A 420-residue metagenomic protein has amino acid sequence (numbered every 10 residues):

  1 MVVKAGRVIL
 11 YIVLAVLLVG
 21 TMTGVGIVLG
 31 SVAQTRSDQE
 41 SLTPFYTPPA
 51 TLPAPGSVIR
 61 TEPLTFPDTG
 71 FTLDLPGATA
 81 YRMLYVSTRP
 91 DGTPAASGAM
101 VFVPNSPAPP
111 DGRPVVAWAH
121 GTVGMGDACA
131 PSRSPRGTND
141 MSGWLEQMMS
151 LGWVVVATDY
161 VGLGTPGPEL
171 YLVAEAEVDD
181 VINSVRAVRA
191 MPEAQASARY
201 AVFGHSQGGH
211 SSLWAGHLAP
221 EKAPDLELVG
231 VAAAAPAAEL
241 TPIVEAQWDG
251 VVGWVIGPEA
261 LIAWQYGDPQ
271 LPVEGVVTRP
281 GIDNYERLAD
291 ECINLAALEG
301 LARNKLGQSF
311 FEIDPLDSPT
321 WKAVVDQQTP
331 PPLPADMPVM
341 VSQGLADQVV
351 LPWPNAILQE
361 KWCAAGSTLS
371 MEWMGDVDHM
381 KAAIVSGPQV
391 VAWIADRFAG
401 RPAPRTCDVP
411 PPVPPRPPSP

Functional and structural regions predicted by a protein language model:
R7-L14, G20-A108: Catalytic-loop region of hydrolases
R89-L151: Short, surface-exposed "cap/lid" segments of acyl-processing enzymes
A99, A215, M337-V339, L351-K361: Short alpha-helix in the alpha/beta-hydrolase fold that links the catalytic acid
G143-W144, S150, Y171-P192: Alpha/beta-hydrolase active-site loop
R186-I256: Primarily recognizes the serine-hydrolase "nucleophile elbow" in alpha/beta-hydrolase and SGNH/GDSL folds
A234-P332: Accessory cap/linker subdomain of secreted extracellular hydrolases
K322-A323, M340, A356-P420: C-terminal catalytic histidine-bearing segment of alpha/beta-hydrolase fold enzymes
A335, M340-D347: Short beta-strand/loop motif that positions the catalytic acidic residue of the alpha/beta-hydrolase fold
